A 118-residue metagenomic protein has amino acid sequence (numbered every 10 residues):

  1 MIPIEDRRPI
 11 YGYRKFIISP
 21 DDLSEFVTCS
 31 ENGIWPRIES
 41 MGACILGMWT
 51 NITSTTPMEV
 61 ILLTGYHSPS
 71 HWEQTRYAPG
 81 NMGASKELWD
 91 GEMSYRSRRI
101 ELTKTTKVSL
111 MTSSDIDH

Functional and structural regions predicted by a protein language model:
M1-V27, R37, M41-I45, T112-H118: Surface-exposed interaction/gating patches
I2-D6, C29-L46, G65-S109: An amphipathic, aromatic/His-enriched active-site/gating alpha helix that lines ligand/cofactor pockets
I10-I17, T50-G80: Short, well-ordered beta-strand segments in beta-rich or mixed alpha/beta enzyme and ligand-binding folds
D21, G33, T55: Short alpha-helical
T50-T53, K107-D115: Residues that form or immediately flank small-molecule/cofactor binding pockets and catalytic motifs
